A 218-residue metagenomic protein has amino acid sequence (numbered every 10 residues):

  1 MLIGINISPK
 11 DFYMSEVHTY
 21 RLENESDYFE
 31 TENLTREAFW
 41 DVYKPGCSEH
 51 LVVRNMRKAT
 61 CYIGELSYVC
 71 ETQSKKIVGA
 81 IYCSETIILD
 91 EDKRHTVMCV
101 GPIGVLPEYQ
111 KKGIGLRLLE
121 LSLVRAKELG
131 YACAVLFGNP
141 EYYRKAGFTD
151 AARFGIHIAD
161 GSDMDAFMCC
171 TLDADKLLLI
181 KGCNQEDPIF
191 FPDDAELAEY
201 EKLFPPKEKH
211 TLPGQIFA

Functional and structural regions predicted by a protein language model:
I3-Y13: Short, Lys/Arg-enriched N-terminal segments with co-localized hydrophobic residues within the first ~10-30 amino acids
H18-T31: A short beta-loop-alpha structural element at the N-terminal edge of CoA-dependent acyl/N-acetyltransferase catalytic
E32-T35, F39-Q73, I77-A80, I87: Active-site rim helix/loop that mediates acceptor-substrate recognition in acyltransferases
K76, L106-R117, L129, K145: Conserved glycine-rich acetyl-CoA-binding loop
I87-V100, Q110: A conserved beta-turn-beta hairpin within the catalytic core of GNAT-like acetyltransferases that forms part
V100, V105, K111-V124, V135-L136: Conserved acetyl-CoA-binding loop-helix of GNAT-fold acetyltransferases
E128-Y131, G138-S162: Conserved active-site alpha-helix within GNAT-family acetyltransferase domains
D175-A218: Acidic/histidine-enriched, glycine/proline-rich intrinsically disordered or flexible terminal extensions
